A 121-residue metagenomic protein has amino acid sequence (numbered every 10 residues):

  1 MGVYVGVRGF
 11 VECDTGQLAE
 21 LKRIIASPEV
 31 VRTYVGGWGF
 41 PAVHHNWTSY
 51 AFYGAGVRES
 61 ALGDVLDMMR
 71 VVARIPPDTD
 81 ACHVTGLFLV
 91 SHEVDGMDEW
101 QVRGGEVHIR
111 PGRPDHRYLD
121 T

Functional and structural regions predicted by a protein language model:
M1-S27: Short, extreme N-terminal segment that most often corresponds to the first beta-strand
I24-T121: Charged interaction segments
